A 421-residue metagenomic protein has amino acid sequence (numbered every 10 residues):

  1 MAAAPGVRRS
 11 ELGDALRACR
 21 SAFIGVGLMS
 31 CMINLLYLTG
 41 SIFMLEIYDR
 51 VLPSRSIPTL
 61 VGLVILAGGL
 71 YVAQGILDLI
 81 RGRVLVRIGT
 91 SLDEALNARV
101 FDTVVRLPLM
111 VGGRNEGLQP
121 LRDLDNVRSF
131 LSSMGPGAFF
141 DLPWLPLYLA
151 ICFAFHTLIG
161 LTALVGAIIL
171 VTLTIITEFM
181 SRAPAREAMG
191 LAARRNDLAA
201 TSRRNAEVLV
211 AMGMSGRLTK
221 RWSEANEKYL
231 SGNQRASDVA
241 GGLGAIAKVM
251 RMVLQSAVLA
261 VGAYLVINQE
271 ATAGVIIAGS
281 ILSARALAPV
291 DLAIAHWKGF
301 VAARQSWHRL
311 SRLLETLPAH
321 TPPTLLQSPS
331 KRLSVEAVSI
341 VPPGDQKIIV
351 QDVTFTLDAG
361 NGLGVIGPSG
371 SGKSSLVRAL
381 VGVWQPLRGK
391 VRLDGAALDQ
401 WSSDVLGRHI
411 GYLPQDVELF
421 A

Functional and structural regions predicted by a protein language model:
M1-L38, P53, I57-V61, R81 (+9 more regions): Membrane-integrated ABC transporters
A2-R9, V86-S129, N196-D197, M212-G232 (+1 more regions): Extended non-transmembrane interhelical loops and adjacent amphipathic helices of multipass membrane proteins
L16-A18, L109-M110, D123-L131, G135 (+5 more regions): An intracellular "coupling" helix at the cytosolic face of ABC transporter transmembrane type-1 domains
V26, M44, D102-L147, R204: Juxtamembrane loop-to-helix connectors within ABC transporter transmembrane domains
S30, L63-L70, G137-E187, A260-A271 (+1 more regions): Transmembrane helices of ABC transporter permease
L66-D78, G166-I169, A240-L254, A273-A295: Hydrophobic alpha-helical segments in the permease module
V86, M214, D238, A286-L313 (+1 more regions): Cytosolic ends of transmembrane helices, especially the final helix of ABC transmembrane type-1 domains
Q327-A421: ABC-type nucleotide-binding domain
